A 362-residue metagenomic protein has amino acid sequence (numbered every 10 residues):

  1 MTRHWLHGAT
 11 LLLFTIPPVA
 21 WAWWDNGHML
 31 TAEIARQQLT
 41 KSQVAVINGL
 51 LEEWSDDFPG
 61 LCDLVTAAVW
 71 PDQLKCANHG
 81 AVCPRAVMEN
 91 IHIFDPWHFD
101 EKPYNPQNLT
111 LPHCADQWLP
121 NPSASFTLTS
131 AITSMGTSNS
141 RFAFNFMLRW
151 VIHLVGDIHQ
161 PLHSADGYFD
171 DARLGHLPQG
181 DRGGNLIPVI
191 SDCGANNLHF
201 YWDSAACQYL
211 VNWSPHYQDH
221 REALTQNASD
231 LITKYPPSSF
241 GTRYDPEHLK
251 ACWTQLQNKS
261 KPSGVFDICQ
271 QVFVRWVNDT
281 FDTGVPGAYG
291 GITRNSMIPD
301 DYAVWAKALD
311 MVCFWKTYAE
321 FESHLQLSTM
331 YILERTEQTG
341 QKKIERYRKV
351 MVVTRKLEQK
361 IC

Functional and structural regions predicted by a protein language model:
M1-H4, D25: Intrinsic low-complexity/disordered segments
H4-A20: Cleavable N-terminal signal peptides of Sec/SRP-targeted secreted and luminal proteins
P18-L154, P161-Q359: N-terminal, motif-rich segments that launch catalysis or mediate targeting to/interaction with membranes, typified by
